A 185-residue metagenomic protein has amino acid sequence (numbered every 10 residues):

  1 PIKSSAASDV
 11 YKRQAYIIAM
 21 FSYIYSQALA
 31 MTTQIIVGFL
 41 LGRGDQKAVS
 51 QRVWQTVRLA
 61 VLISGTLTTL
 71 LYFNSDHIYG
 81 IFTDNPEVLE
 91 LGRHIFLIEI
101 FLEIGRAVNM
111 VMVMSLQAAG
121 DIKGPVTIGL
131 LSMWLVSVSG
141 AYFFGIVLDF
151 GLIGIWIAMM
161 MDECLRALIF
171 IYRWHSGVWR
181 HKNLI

Functional and structural regions predicted by a protein language model:
P1-A7, Y11: Single conserved hydrophobic/aromatic residue that forms the stacking wall/gate of nucleotide- or nucleobase-binding
A6, T33, N74-I78, G140: Hydrophobic/aromatic end-of-helix segments at the C-terminal termini of transmembrane alpha-helices
D9, R13-F21, R93-F96, W156: Small-residue hotspots at the loop-to-helix junctions and early N-terminal turns of transmembrane alpha-helices
K12-S75, A107-I128: Small-residue-rich hydrophobic transmembrane alpha-helices
S26-A30, E99-A118, G124-V136, G140 (+1 more regions): Short runs within selected transmembrane alpha-helices of multi-pass transporters and secretion channels
V37-L102, F144-I185: Short alpha-helical transmembrane segments in multi-pass integral membrane proteins
